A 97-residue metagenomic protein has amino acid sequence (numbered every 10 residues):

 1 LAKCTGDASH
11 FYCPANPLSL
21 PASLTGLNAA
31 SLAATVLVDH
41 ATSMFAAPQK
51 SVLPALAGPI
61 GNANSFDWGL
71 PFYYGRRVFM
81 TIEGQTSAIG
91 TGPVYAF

Functional and structural regions predicted by a protein language model:
L1-Y12, G69: Aspartyl protease active-site motif detector
C13-P17: Short coil-to-beta strand junction motifs in C2/discoidin
L18-A29: Short conserved beta-strand and strand-loop elements enriched in small hydrophobics with frequent Asp/Gly
A29-F97: Aspartic protease catalytic domain
